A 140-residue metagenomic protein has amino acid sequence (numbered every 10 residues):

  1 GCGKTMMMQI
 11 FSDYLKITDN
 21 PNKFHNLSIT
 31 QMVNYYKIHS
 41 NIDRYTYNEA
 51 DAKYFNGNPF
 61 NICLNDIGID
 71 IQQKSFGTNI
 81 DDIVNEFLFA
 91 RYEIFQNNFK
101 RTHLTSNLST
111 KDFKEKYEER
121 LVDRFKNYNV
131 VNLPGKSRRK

Functional and structural regions predicted by a protein language model:
G1-K4: Conserved glycine(s) of the Walker
M7, F11: Hydrophobic positions on the alpha1 helix immediately C-terminal to the Walker A/P-loop
D13, I69-K140: Replace "adjacent to P-loop NTPase cores in ATP/GTP-dependent enzymes" with "adjacent to NTP-binding cores
D13-I62: AAA+/P-loop NTPase substrate/partner-engagement loops
N65-I67: Walker B catalytic acidic pair
